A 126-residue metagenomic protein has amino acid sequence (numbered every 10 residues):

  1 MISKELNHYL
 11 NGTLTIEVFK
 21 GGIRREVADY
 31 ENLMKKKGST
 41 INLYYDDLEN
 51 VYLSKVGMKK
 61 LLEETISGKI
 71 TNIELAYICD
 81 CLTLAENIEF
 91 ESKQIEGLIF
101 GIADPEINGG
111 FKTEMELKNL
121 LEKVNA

Functional and structural regions predicted by a protein language model:
M1-A126: Acidic, Ser/Pro/Thr-rich low-complexity regulatory regions and the short amphipathic helical interaction modules they
